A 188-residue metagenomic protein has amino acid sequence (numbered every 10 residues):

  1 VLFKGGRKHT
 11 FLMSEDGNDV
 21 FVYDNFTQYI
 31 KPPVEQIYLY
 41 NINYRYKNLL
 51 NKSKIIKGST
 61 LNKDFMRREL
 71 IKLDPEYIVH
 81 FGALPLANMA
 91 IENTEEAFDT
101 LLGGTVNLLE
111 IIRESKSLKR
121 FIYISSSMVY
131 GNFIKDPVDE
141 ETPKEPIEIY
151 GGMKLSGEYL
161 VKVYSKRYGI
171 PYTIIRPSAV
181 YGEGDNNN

Functional and structural regions predicted by a protein language model:
V1-V180: N-terminal Rossmann-like NAD(P)+-binding domain of SDR-like oxidoreductases, especially those catalyzing
V180-N188: Short, intrinsically disordered, charge-balanced linker/junction segments flanking boundaries in proteins
